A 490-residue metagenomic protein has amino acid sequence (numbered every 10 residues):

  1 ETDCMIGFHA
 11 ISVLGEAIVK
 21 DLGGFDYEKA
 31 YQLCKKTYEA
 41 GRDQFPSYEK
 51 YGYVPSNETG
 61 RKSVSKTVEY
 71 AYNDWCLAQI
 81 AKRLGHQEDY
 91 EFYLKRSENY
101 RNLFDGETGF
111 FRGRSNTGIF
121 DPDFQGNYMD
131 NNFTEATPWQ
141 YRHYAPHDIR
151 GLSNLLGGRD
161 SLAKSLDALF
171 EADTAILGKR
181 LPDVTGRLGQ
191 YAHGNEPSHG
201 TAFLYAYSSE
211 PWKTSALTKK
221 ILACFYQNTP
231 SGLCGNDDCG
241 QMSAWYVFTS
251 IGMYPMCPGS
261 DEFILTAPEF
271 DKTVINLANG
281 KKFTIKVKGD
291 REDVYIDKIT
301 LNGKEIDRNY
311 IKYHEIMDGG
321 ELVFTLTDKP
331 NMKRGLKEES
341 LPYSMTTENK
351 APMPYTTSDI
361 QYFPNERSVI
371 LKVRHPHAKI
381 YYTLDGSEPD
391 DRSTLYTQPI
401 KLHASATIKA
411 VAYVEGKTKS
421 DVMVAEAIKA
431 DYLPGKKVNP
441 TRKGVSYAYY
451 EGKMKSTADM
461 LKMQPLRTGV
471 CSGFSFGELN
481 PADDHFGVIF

Functional and structural regions predicted by a protein language model:
G7, I11, I18-E98, N102-T284 (+3 more regions): Active-site core of glycosidic bond-cleaving carbohydrate-active enzymes
D271, D484-F490: Short beta-strands within extracellular/lumenal beta-sheet-rich domains
D271-T273, Y295-D297, P376-I380: Short beta-strand/loop motifs in extracellular/secreted proteins, especially within beta-sandwich accessory domains
A278, L301-K304, D385-G386: Short strand-turn-strand beta-turns centered on an Asx-Gly dipeptide
V287-G303: Surface-exposed interfaces of beta-sheet-rich extracellular modules
K298-T300, K379-T383, A448: Beta-strand signatures of extracellular beta-sandwich domains
Y313-K350, A410: C-terminal beta-strand-rich structural cap/linker in extracellular carbohydrate-active enzymes
Y343-K443, M454, V470-S475, L479 (+1 more regions): Short, compositionally stereotyped local motifs that mark structural "simplifiers"
